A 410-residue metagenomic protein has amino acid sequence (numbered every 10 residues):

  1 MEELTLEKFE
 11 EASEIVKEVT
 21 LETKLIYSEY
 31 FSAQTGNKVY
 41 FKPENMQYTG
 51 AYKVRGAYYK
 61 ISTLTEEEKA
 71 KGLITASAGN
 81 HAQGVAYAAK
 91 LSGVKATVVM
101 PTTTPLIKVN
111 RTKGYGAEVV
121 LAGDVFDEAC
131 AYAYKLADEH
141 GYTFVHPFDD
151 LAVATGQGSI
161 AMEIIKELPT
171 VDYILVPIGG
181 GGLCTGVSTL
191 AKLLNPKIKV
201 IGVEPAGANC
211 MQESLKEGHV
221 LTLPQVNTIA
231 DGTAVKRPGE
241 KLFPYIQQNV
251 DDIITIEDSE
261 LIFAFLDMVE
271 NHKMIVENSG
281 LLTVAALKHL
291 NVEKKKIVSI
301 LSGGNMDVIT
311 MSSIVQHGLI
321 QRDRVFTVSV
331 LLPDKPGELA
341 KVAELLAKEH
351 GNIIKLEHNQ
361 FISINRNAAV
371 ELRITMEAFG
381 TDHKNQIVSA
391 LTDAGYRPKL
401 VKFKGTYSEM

Functional and structural regions predicted by a protein language model:
M1-M410: PLP-dependent amino-acid enzyme catalytic core
